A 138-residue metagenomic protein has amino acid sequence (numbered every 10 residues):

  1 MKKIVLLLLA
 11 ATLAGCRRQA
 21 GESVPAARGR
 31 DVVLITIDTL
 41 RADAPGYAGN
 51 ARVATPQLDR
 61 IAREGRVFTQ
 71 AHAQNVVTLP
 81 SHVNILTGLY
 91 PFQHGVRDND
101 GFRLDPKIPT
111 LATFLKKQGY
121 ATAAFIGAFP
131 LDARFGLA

Functional and structural regions predicted by a protein language model:
M1-I4: Positively charged n-region of N-terminal signal peptides that target proteins for export
L9-A10: Residue-level signal for mature regions of secreted extracellular proteins and peptides
L13-G15: C-terminal motif of bacterial Sec signal peptides marking the signal peptidase cleavage site
R17-Q19: Bacterial signal peptide processing site
P25-A27, R52: Short, flexible hinge/linker loops that cap or flank conserved catalytic cores
A27-P45, T69: Mature N-terminal segment immediately following signal peptide/propeptide cleavage in secreted/periplasmic
D43-D132: His/Cys-centered metal/cofactor-coordination and adjacent catalytic loops
R134-A138: Aromatic- and acidic-residue-enriched segments that line the glycan-binding/catalytic groove of carbohydrate-active
